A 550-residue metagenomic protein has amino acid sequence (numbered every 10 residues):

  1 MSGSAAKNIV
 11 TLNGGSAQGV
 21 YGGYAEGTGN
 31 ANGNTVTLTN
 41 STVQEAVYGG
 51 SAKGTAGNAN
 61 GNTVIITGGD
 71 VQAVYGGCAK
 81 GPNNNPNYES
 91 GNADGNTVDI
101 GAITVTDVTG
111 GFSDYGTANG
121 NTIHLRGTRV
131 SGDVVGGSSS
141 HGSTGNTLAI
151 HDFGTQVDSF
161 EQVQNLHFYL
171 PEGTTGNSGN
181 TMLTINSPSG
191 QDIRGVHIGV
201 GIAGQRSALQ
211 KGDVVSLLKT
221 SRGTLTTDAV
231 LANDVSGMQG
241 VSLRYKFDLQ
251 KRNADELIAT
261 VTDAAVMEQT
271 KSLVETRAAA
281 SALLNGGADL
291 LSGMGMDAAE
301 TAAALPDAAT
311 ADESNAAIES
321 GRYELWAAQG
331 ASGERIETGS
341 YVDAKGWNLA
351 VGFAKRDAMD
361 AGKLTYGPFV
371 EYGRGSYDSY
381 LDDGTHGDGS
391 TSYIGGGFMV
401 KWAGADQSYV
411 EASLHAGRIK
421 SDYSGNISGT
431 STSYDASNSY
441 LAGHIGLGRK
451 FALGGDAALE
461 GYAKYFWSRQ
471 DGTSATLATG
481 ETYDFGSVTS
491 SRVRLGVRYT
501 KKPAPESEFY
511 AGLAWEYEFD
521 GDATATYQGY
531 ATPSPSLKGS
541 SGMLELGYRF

Functional and structural regions predicted by a protein language model:
S2, T11-N13, Q18, G23-E26 (+14 more regions): Feature marks extracellular polysaccharide-active and adherence modules
G3, G29, G57, G91 (+8 more regions): Transmembrane beta-barrel outer-membrane domains
V10, V64, L349-F353, G396-F398 (+4 more regions): Membrane-embedded beta-strands of outer-membrane beta-barrel proteins, especially the hydrophobic/small aromatic
Y21, Y48, Y75, T109 (+5 more regions): Transmembrane beta-strands of outer-membrane beta-barrel proteins
Y115-G116, T122-S216: Extracellular beta-strand/loop-rich repeat segments of large surface/secreted proteins
Q269-L459: Outer membrane beta-barrel translocator domains of Type V secretion systems
D378-D382, D422-N426, D471-L477, G521-Y527: Outer-membrane beta-barrel and related beta-rich outer-membrane complex signature in Gram-negative bacteria
G397, K401, L453, T482-F550: Outer membrane beta-barrel transmembrane domains
